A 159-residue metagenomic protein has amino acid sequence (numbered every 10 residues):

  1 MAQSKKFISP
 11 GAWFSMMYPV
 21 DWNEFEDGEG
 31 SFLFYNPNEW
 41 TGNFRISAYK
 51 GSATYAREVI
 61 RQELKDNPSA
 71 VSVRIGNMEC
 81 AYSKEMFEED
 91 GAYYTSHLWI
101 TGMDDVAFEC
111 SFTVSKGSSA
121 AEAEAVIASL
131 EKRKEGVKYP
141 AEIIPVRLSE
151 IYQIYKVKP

Functional and structural regions predicted by a protein language model:
K5-S15, G117: Short aromatic-glycine motifs in intrinsically disordered, low-complexity regions
F7-I8, M86, K158: Residue-level detector of intrinsically disordered/flexible regions characterized by low predicted structural confidence
G11-E26: Proline-anchored loop/turn motifs at beta-strand termini and strand-loop-strand connectors
F14-M17, G102, E122: Structural motif
M17, F34, T54, A81 (+2 more regions): Intrinsically disordered, low-complexity N-terminal regions enriched in serine/proline/glycine with scattered basic
W22, C110-P159: Surface-exposed amphipathic alpha-helical segments
E24-E109, T113-S118: Conserved polar/disulfide-associated segments of primarily extracytoplasmic proteins
